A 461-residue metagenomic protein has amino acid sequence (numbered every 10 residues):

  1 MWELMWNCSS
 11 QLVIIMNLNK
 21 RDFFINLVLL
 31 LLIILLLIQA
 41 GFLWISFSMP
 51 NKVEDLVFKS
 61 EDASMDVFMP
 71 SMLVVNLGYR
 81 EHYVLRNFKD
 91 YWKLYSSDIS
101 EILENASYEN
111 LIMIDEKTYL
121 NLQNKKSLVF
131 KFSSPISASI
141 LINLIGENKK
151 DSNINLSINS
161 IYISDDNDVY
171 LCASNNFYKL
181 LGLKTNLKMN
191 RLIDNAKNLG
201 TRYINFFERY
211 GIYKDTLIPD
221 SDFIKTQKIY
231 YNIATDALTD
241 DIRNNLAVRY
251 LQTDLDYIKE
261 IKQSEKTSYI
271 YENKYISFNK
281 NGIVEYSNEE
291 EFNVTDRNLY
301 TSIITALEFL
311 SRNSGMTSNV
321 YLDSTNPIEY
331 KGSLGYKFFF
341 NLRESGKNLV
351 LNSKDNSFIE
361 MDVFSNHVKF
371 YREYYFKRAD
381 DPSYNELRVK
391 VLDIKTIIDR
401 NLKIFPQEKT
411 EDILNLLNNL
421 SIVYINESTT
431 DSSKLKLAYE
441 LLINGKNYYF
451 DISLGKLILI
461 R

Functional and structural regions predicted by a protein language model:
I15-S48, Y384-R461: C-terminal amphipathic "assembly/sorting" segment characterized by alternating charged and hydrophobic residues
N17, I25-I34, I38-S302, E308-R312: Preferential activation on post-signal-peptide N-terminal prodomains/segments of secreted or lumenal proteins
S96-I102, A106-S107, I242-A247, F292-S333 (+1 more regions): Short, non-transmembrane alpha-helical segments in secretory-pathway proteins
L181-L183, L349-V350, R378-R388, I460-R461: A short, polar/proline- and glycine-enriched secondary-structure boundary/capping micro-motif
N245-S287, T317-H367, E373, N418-F450: Exposed beta-strand-loop-beta-strand "reactive/processing" segments of non-cytosolic proteins
S357-I398: C-terminal, well-structured catalytic/ligand-binding subdomain of enzymes
